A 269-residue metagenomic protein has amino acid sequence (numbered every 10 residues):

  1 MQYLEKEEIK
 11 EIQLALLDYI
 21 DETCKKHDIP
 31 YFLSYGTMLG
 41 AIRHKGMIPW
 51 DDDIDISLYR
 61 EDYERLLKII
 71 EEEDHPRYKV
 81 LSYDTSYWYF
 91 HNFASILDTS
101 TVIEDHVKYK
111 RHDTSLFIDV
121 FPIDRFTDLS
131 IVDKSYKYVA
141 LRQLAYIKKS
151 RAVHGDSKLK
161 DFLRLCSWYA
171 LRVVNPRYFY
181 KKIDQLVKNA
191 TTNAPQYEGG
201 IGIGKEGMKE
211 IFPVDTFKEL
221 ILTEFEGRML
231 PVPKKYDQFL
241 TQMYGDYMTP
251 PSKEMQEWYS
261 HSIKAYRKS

Functional and structural regions predicted by a protein language model:
M1-K25, I70-D128, Y146-G155, K160-G245 (+1 more regions): Conserved catalytic core of two-metal-ion nucleotidyltransferases
D21-I54, L58, Y63, D215 (+1 more regions): Active-site nucleotide-donor binding segment shared across nucleotidyl transfer reactions
E64-K68: Short, conserved charged micro-motifs
L129-S135: A short secondary-structure junction signal
Y138-V139: Short, His- and charge-rich active-site/binding loops that engage polyanionic ligands
